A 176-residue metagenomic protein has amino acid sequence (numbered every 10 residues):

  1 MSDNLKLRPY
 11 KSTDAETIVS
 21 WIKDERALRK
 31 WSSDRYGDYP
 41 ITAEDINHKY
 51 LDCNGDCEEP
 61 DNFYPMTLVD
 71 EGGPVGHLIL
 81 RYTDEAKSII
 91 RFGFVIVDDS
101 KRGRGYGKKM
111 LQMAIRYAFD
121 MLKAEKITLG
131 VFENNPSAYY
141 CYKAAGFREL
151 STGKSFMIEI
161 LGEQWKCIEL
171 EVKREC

Functional and structural regions predicted by a protein language model:
D3-L5: Extreme N-terminal starter segment of soluble prokaryotic enzymes
L7, V131: Conserved SAM-binding loop
P9-A15, S20-R102, L111, Y117 (+1 more regions): Acetyl-CoA-dependent GNAT
H77, L150-T152: Residue-level detector of high-confidence beta-strand sites
I90, E125, F132-Y139, A144-R148 (+1 more regions): C-terminal "cap" of GNAT-fold acetyltransferases
F94, D98-Q112, E133-Y140, A144: Conserved glycine-rich acetyl-CoA-binding loop
K109-K126: Conserved acyl-CoA
